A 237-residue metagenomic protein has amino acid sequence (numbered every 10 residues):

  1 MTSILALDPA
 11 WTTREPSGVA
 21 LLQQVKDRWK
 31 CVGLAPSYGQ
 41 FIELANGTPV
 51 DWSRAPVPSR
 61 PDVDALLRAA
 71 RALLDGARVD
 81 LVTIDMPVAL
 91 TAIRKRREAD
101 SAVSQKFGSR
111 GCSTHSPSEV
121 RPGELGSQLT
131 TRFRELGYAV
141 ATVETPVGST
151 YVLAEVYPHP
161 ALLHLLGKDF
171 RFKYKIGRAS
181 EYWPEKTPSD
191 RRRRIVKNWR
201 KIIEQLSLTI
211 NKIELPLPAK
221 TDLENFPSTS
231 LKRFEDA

Functional and structural regions predicted by a protein language model:
M1-L5, P9-A237: RNase H-like (RuvC/DEDD) metal-dependent nuclease/polynucleotide-processing core
